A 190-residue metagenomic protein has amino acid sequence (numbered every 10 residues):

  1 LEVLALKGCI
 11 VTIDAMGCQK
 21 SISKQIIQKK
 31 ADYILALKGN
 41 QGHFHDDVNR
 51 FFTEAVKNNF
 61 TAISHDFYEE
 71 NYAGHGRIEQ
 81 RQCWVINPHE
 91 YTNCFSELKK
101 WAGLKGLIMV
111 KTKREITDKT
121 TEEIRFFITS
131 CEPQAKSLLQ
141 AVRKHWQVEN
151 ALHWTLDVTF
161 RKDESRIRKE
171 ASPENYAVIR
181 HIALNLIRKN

Functional and structural regions predicted by a protein language model:
L1, S23, V48, F52 (+2 more regions): A generic alpha-helix structural signal
L1-D32, K38: Polybasic low-complexity intrinsically disordered regions
E2, A31, T53, K57 (+2 more regions): Generic secondary-structure signature for well-ordered alpha-helical cores
I10-Q19, Y33, F127, W146-H153 (+1 more regions): Short, conserved catalytic/metal-binding motifs centered on acidic residues
C18, I22, N40, F44 (+1 more regions): General structural feature for long, well-ordered alpha-helical segments within catalytic domains of soluble enzymes
K38-R143: An anionic, glycine-rich sequence signature occurring as long contiguous blocks
K144-N190: Basic, amphipathic alpha-helical segments enriched in Lys/Arg and hydrophobic/aromatic residues
